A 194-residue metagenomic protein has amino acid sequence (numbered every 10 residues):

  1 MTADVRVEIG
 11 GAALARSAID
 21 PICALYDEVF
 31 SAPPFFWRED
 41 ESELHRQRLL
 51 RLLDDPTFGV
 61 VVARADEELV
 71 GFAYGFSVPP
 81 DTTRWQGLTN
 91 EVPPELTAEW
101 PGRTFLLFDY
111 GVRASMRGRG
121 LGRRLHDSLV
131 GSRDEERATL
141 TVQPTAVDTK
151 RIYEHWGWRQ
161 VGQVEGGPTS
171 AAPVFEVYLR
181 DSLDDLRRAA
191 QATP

Functional and structural regions predicted by a protein language model:
M1-D20, A24, E28: Conserved N-terminal entry element of GNAT/NAT acetyltransferase domains
C23-D40: Helix-loop element at the rim of GNAT/NAT acetyltransferase active sites that forms part of the acceptor-substrate
Y26, I152-Y153, W158: Conserved active-site tyrosine of GNAT-family acetyltransferases
F36-V60, R64-D66, V70, Y74-S77 (+1 more regions): Active-site rim helix/loop that mediates acceptor-substrate recognition in acyltransferases
F58-V62, F72, T104, D109 (+1 more regions): Short hydrophobic/aromatic beta-strand element in the GNAT-like acyltransferase core that lines or flanks the acyl-donor
Y74-Y110, P168-A171: Conserved acyl-donor/pantetheine-binding loop and adjacent beta-alpha core of acyl/acetyltransferases and related
F108-A114, G118-G131, E154-H155: Conserved acetyl-CoA-binding loop-helix of GNAT-fold acetyltransferases
R113-R117, V130, T139-K150, G166-A172 (+1 more regions): Conserved beta-strand-loop-alpha-helix junction that forms the acyl-donor binding cleft
